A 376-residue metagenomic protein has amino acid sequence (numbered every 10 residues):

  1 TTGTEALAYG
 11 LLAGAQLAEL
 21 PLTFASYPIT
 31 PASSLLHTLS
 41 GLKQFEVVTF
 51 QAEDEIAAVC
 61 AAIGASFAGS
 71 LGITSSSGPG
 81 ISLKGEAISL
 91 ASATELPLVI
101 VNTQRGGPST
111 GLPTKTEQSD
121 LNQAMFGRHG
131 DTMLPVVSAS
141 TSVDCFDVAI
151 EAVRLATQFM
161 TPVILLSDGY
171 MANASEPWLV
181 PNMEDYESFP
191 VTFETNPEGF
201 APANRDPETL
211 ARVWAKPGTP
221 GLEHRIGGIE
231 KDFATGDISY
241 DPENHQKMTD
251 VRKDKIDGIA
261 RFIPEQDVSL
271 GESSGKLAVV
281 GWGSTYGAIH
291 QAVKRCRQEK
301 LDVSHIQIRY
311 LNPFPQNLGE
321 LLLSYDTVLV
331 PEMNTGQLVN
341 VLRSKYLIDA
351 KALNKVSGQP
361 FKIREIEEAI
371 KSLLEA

Functional and structural regions predicted by a protein language model:
T1-L134, S138-A139, A352, V356 (+1 more regions): Thiamine diphosphate
T1-P21, V148, V153-A376: Flexible, low-complexity linker and terminal segments
P28-I29, D54-E55, S77-G80, T141-S142 (+3 more regions): Short beta->alpha junction loops/turns
S33-L35, K84, S109-T110, D147 (+2 more regions): Short helix/loop capping segments that flank catalytic or ligand/cofactor-binding pockets
E53-E55, E86, D120, D144 (+3 more regions): Acidic side chains
D131-A156: Active-site/ligand-binding-proximal alpha/beta "capping" segment
